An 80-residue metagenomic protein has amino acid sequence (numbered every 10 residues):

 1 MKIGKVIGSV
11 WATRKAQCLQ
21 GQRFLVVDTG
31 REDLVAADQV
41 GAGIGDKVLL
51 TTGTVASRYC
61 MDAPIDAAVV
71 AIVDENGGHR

Functional and structural regions predicted by a protein language model:
M1-V26: N-terminal first-folded block
K15, D38, R58-Y59: Short, flexible, glycine/charge-rich loop motifs used to bind or transfer phosphoryl groups or to couple energy/partner
V27-D28, T51: Short beta-strand-to-turn element immediately C-terminal to the catalytic PLP-Schiff-base lysine in fold type I
E32-A37: Short alpha-helix capping/helix-loop boundary micro-motifs
L49-R80: C-terminal structural segments of small proteins and small subunits
